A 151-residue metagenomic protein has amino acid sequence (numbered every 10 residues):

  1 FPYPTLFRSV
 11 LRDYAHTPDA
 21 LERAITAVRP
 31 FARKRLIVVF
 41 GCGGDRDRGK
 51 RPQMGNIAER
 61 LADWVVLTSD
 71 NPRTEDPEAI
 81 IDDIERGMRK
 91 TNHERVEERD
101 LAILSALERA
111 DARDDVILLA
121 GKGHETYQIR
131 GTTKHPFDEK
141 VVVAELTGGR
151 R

Functional and structural regions predicted by a protein language model:
F1-L6: Short, small-residue-biased leader/transition segments that mark boundaries at the very start of proteins
F7-R151: ATP-dependent carboxylate-amine ligase
